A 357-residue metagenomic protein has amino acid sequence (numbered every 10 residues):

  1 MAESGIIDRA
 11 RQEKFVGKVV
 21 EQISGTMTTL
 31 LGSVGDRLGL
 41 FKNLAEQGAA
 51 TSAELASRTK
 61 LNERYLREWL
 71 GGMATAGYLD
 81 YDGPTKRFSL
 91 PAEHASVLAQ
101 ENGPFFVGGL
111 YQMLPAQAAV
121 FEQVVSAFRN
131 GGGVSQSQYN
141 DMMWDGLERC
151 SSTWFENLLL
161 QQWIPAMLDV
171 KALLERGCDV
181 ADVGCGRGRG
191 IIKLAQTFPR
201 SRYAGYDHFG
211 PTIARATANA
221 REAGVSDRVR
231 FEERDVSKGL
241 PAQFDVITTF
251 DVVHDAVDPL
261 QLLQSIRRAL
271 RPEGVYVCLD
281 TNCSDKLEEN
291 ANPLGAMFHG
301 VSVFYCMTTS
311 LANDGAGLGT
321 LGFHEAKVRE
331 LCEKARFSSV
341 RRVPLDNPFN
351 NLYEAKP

Functional and structural regions predicted by a protein language model:
A2, V107, A116-H254, P259-Q261: Conserved adenosyl
G5-A10, G17-N43, G71-C178: Conserved Class I S-adenosyl-L-methionine-dependent methyltransferase catalytic core
A49-S57: Short acidic, hydrophobic short linear motifs in intrinsically disordered regions
L61-G72: Short amphipathic alpha-helical interaction segments
D179, G274-V275: Short glycine-centered segments of the SAM/dcSAM-binding site in methyltransferase folds
L260-P272: A short glycine-rich, Lys/Arg-flanked "PGG" loop and its adjoining helix->strand segment in the class I
L279-K334: C-terminal alpha-helical "lid/dimerization" subdomain adjacent to the S-adenosyl-L-methionine
A335-P357: Core SAM-dependent methyltransferase catalytic element
